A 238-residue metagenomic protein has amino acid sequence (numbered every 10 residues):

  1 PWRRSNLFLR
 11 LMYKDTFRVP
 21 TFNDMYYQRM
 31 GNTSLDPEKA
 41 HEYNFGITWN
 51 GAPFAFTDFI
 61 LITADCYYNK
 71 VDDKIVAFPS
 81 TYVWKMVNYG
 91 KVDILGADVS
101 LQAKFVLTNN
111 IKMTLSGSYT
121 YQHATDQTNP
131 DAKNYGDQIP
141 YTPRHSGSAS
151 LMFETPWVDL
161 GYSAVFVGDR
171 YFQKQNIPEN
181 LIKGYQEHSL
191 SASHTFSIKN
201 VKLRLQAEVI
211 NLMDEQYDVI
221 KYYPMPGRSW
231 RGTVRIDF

Functional and structural regions predicted by a protein language model:
P1-R3, E38, T48-A55, Q102-T108 (+4 more regions): Structural signature of outer-membrane beta-barrel channels/translocons
W2-R3, L9-M12, R18, E38-K104 (+1 more regions): Membrane-embedded beta-barrel scaffold of Gram-negative outer-membrane proteins
S5, H41, Y119, H145 (+3 more regions): Polar/charged side chains located within well-ordered beta-strands of beta-rich proteins
P20-M30, I75-V83, D126-A132, V167-K174 (+2 more regions): Flexible, solvent-exposed coil segments and beta strand-coil junctions, predominantly the extracellular/periplasmic
Q28-L35, Y82-Y89, D131-Q138, K174-N180 (+1 more regions): Extracellular loop and loop/strand-boundary signature of outer-membrane beta-barrel proteins
K39-Y43, K91-A97, Y141-G147, G184-H188 (+1 more regions): Residues that define the transmembrane beta-barrel architecture of outer-membrane proteins
A55-K70, V87-Q173, K202-R204, E208 (+1 more regions): Gram-negative outer-membrane beta-barrel transporters
A77, F166-Q173, L181-I182, A192-F238: C-terminal beta-signal and adjacent terminal beta-strands/loops of Gram-negative outer-membrane beta-barrel proteins
